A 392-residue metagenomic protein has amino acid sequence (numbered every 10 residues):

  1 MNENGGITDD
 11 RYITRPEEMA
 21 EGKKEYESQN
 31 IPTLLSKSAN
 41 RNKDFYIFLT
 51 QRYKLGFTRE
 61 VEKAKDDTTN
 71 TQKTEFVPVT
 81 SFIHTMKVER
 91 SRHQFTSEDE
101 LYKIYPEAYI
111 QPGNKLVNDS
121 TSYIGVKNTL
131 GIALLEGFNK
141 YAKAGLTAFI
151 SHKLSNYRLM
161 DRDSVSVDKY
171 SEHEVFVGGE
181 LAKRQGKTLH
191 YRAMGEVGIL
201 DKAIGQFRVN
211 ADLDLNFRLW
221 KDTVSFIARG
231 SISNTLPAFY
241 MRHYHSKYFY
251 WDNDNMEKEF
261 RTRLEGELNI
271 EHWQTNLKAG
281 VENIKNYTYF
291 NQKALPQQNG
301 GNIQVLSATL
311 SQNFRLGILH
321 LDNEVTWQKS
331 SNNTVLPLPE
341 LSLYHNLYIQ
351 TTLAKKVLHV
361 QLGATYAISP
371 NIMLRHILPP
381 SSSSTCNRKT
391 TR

Functional and structural regions predicted by a protein language model:
N2-K54: Acidic/polar loop-and-plug regions of large Gram-negative outer-membrane beta-barrel proteins
L34-R392: Exposed, low-structure sequence patches enriched in small/polar residues
